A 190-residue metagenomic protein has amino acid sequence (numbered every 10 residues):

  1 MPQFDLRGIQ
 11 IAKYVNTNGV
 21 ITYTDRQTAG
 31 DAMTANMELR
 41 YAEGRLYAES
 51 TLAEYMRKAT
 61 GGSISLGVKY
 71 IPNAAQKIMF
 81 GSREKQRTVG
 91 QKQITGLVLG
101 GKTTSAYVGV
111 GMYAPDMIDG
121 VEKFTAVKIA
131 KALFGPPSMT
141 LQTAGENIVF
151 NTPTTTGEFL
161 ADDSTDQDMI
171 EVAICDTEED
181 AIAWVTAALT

Functional and structural regions predicted by a protein language model:
M1-F80, K131-V149: Solvent-exposed edge beta-strands and adjacent loop segments that serve as assembly or binding interfaces
I9, K92, L99-G101, I170-C175 (+1 more regions): Hydrophobic transmembrane signal anchors and adjacent membrane-proximal interface regions, especially in viral
I9-A12, A32, V110, A181-V185: Generic hydrophobic, helix-prone segments enriched in Leu/Val/Ile
K13-Y14, Y113-P115, C175: Assembly/interface hotspot detector across virion components, adhesins/toxins, and nucleic-acid enzymes
N18-G19, I118-K123, T165-Q167: Short, solvent-exposed loop/turn segments that connect beta-strands within catalytic domains and beta-strand-rich
E38, E43, E49, E54 (+7 more regions): Glutamate identity and glutamate-enriched acidic tracts
G61-V127: Structured, beta-strand-rich domain cores that present glycine/charged loop surfaces used to bind extended ligands
A132-T190: Mixed-charge, glycine-accented linear interaction segment located at domain edges/termini
